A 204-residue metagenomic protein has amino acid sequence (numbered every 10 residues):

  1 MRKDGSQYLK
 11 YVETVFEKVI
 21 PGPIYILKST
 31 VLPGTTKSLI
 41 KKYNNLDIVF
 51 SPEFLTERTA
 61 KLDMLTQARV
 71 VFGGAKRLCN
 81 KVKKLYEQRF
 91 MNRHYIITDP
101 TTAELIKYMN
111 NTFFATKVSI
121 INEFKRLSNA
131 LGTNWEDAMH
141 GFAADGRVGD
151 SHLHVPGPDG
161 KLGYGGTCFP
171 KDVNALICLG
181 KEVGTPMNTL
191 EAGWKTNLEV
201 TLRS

Functional and structural regions predicted by a protein language model:
R2-T59: Rossmann-like NAD(P)(H) cofactor-binding subdomain of soluble oxidoreductases
S38-S51, T56-S151, L179-P186, A192 (+1 more regions): Internal alpha-helical scaffold of NAD(P)-dependent oxidoreductase catalytic cores
K107-N110, D159-G163: Active-site flanking loop/helix segments enriched in acidic
D150-K161: Charged/polar, low-hydrophobicity segments characteristic of intrinsically disordered regions and flexible loops
N197-R203: Active-site beta-alpha connecting loops in nucleotide-dependent enzymes
